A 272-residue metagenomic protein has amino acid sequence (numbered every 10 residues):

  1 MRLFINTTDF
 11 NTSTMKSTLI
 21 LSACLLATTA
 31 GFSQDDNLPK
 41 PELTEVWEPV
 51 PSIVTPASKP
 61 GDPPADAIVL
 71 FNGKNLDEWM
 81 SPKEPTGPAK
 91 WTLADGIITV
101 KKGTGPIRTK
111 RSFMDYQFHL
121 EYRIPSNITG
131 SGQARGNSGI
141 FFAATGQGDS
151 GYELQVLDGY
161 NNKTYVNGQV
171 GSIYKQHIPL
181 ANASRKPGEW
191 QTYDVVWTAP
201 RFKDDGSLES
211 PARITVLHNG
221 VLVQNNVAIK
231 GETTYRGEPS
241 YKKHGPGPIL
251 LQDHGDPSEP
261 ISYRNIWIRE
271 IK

Functional and structural regions predicted by a protein language model:
M1-Q34: Bacterial Sec-dependent N-terminal signal peptides
F32-K272: Carbohydrate-interacting regions of secretory-pathway proteins
